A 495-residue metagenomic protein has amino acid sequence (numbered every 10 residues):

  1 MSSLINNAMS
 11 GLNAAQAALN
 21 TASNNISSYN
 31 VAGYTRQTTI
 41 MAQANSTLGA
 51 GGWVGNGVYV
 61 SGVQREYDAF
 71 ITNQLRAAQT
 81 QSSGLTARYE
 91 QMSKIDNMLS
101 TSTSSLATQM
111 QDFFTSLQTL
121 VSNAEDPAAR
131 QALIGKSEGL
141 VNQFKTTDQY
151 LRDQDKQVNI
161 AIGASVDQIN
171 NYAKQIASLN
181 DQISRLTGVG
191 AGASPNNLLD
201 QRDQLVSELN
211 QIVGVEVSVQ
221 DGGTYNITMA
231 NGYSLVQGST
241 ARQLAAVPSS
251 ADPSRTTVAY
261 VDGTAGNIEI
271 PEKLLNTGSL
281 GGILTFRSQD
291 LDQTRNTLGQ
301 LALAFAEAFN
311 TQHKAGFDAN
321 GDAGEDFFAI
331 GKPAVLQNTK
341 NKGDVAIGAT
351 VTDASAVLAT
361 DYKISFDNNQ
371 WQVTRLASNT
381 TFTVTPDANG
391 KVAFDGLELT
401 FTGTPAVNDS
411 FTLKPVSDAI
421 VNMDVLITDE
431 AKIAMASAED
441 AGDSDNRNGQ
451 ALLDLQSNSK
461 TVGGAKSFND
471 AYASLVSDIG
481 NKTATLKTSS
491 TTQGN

Functional and structural regions predicted by a protein language model:
M1-N495: S/T-rich, low-complexity, solvent-exposed segments of bacterial secretion/appendage proteins
